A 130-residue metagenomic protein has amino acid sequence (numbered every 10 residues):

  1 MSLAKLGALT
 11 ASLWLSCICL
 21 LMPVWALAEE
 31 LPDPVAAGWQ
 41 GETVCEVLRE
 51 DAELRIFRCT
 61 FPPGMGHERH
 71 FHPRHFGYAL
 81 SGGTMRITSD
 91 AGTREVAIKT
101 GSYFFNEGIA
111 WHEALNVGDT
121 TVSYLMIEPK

Functional and structural regions predicted by a protein language model:
A11-P23: Bacterial N-terminal signal peptides
A26-A28: Boundary at the C-terminal end of the N-terminal hydrophobic targeting segment
G38-E68, P73-G77, I127: A short glycine-rich, His/Asp/Glu-containing loop-to-beta-strand
G64-H67, F104-L115: Histidine-centered metal-chelating micro-motifs
G66-H67, G83-T88, Y103: Short beta-strand segments in beta-sandwich/barrel cores
H72-D90: Glycine- and acidic-residue-biased ligand/ion/polar-headgroup-sensing regions
G92-E107: Short acidic-glycine-tyrosine-enriched beta hairpin
I109-K130: Ligand-binding loop in jelly-roll beta-barrel domains
